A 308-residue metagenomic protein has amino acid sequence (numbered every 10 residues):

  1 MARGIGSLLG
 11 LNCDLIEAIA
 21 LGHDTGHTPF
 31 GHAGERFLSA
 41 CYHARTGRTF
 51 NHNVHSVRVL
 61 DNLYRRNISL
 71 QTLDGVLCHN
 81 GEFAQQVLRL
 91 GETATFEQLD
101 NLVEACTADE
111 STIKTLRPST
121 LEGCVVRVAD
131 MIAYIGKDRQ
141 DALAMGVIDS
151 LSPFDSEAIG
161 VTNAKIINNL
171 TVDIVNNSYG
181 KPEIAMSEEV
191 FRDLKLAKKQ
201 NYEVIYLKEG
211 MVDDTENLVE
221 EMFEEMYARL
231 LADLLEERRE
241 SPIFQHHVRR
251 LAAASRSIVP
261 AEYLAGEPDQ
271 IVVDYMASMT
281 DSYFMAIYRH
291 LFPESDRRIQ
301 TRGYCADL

Functional and structural regions predicted by a protein language model:
M1-I5, L9-D14, G34, T49-F50 (+2 more regions): Histidine-centered, transition-metal-coordinating active-site segments
A18-I19: Active-site alpha-helix of zinc metalloproteases
G22, G26-F30, A133: Short active-site segment of divalent metal-dependent hydrolases/proteases that encodes the spacing between
T25, H43-T46: A short glycine/serine-rich beta->alpha loop
G31-A44: A glycine- and small-aliphatic-rich helix-loop capping segment at beta-alpha/alpha-beta transitions that lines
